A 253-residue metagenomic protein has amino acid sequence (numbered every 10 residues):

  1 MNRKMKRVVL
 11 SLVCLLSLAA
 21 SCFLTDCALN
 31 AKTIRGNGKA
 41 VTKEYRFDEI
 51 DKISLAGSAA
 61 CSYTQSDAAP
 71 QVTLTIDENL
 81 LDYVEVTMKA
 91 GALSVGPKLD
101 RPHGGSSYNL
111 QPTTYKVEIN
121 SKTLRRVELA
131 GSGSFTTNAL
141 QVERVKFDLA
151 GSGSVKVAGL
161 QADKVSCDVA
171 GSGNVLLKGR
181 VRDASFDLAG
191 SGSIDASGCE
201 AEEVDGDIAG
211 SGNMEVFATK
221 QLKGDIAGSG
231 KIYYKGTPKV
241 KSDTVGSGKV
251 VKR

Functional and structural regions predicted by a protein language model:
K4, V8-S11, C22-A130, T136-D148 (+4 more regions): Acidic (Asp/Glu) and glycine-rich low-complexity loops/linkers that are typically intrinsically disordered
L15-A19: Sec-dependent N-terminal signal peptides of Gram-positive bacterial secreted proteins and lipoproteins
G133-T137, S152-V157, S172-V175, S191-I194: Short helix-to-loop capping/linker segments positioned immediately adjacent to catalytic or ligand/cofactor-binding
S154, S166-C167: Mid-length scaffold segments of soluble, non-membrane domains
L160, K164, V175-R253: Short, surface-exposed interaction patches in beta-rich subdomains that mediate adhesion/assembly near membranes
